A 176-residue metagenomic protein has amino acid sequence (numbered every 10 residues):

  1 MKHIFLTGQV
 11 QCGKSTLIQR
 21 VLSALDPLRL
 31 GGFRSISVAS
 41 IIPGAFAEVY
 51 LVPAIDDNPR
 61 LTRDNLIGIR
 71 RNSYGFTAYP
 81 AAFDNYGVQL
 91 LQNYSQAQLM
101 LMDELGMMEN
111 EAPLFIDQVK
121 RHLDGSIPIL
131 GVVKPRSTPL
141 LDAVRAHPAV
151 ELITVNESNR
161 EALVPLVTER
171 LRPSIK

Functional and structural regions predicted by a protein language model:
M1-H3: Extreme N-terminal starter segment of soluble prokaryotic enzymes
L6: Hydrophobic anchor at the beta1->P-loop junction of P-loop NTPases
V10: The conserved Walker
K14: Conserved lysine of the Walker
L17, V21: Hydrophobic positions on the alpha1 helix immediately C-terminal to the Walker A/P-loop
L22-S73: N-terminal phosphate/diphosphate-binding loop that engages ATP/GTP or pyrophosphate donors across diverse enzyme folds
R70-K120: Phosphate-binding/switch loop-helix module in NTP-utilizing enzymes
L91-Q92, G106-K176: Replace "adjacent to P-loop NTPase cores in ATP/GTP-dependent enzymes" with "adjacent to NTP-binding cores
